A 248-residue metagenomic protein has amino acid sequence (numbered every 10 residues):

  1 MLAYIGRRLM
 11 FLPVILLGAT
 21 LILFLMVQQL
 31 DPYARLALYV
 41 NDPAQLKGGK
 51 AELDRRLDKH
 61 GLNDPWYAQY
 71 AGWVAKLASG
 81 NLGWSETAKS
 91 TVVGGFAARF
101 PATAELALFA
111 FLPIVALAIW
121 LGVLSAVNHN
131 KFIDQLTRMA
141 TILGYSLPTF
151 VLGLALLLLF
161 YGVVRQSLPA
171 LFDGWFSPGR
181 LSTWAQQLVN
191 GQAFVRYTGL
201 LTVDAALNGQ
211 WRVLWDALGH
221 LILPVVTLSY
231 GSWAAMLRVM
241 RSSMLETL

Functional and structural regions predicted by a protein language model:
M1, G48, L62, W66 (+6 more regions): Juxtamembrane loop-helix boundary motifs flanking transmembrane segments in multi-pass membrane proteins
M1, L12-L30, A102, L106 (+1 more regions): Helix-terminus/capping and membrane-interface signal
L2-A3, F100-P101, E105, F109-I133 (+2 more regions): Alpha-helical transmembrane segments of integral membrane proteins, especially multi-pass inner/plasma-membrane
L2-Y4, F24, Q28, E86 (+2 more regions): Transmembrane-helix boundary motif in ABC transporter permease subunits
G6-L12: N-terminal signal-anchor/signal peptide hydrophobic helix marking the start of the first transmembrane segment
I15-A71, F160-N208: Hydrophobic alpha-helical transmembrane segments of membrane transport/permease proteins and related membrane-embedded
H60-I119: An internal, D/E-rich "acidic patch" concept
R99, T103, M139-I142, S146: Residue-level signal for discrete positions within transmembrane alpha-helices of multi-pass small-molecule
